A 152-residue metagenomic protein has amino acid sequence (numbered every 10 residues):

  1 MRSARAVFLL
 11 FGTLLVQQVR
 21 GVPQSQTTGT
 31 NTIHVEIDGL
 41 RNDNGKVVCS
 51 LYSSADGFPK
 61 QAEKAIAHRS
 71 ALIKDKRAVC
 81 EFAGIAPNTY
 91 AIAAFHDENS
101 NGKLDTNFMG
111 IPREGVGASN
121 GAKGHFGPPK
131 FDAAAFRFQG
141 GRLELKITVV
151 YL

Functional and structural regions predicted by a protein language model:
V7-Q17: Bacterial N-terminal signal peptides
N31-G39, C49: A short, amphipathic beta-strand motif
V48-Y52, A93: Beta-strand signatures of extracellular beta-sandwich domains
K74, A86-P87: Surface-exposed loops/turns
K76-C80, D132-A134, L143-L145: Short strand-edge motifs at loop-to-beta-strand transitions and within beta-strands of extracellular beta-rich domains
F82-G84: Short, flexible loop/turn segments at beta-strand junctions in immunoglobulin-like and fibronectin type III
N88-A94: A short tyrosine-centered beta-strand micro-motif
E98-T106: Acidic, glycine-anchored loop motifs typical of Ca2+
